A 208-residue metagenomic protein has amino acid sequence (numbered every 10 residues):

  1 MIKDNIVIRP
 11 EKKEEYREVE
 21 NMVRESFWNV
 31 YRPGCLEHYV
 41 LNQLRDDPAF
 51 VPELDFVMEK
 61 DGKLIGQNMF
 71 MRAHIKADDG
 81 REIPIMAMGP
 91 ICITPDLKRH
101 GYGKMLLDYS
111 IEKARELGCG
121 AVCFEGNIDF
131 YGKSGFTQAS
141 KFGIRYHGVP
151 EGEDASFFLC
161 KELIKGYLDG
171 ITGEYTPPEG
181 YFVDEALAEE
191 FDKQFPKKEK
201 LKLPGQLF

Functional and structural regions predicted by a protein language model:
V7-V19: A short beta-loop-alpha structural element at the N-terminal edge of CoA-dependent acyl/N-acetyltransferase catalytic
E20-V23, F27-M69, H74-I75: Active-site rim helix/loop that mediates acceptor-substrate recognition in acyltransferases
L54, M58, G89-C92, C119 (+1 more regions): Internal, conserved structured core segments that host functional sites
K63, R81, T94-M105, L117 (+1 more regions): Conserved glycine-rich acetyl-CoA-binding loop
H74-M88, K98: A conserved beta-turn-beta hairpin within the catalytic core of GNAT-like acetyltransferases that forms part
M88, I93, R99-E112, C123-F124: Conserved acetyl-CoA-binding loop-helix of GNAT-fold acetyltransferases
E116-C119, G126-E153: Conserved active-site alpha-helix within GNAT-family acetyltransferase domains
K165-F208: Acidic/histidine-enriched, glycine/proline-rich intrinsically disordered or flexible terminal extensions
